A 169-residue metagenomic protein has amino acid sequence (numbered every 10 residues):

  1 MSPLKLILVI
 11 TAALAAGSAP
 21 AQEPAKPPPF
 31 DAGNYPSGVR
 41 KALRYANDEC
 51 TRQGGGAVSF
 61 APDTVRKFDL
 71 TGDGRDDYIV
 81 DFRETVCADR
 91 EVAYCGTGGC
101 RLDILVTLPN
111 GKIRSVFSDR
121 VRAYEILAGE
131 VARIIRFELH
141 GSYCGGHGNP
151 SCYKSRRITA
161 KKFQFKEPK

Functional and structural regions predicted by a protein language model:
P3-L8, P20-R40, A46-Q53, V121-K169: Acidic, small-residue rich beta-repeat scaffolds with periodic aromatic anchors
G55-A57, D89-T97, Y143-G148: Short consensus segments that form the blades of beta-propeller domains, in both extracellular/periplasmic
S59-G72, D119-I134: Beta-propeller blade termini
L70-R83, E130-H140: Acidic/hydrophobic-patterned starts of short beta strands in beta-sheet-rich repeat architectures
R75-D76, V86, C95-I104: Mature extracytoplasmic domains of secretory-pathway proteins
T97-T107, Y153-A160: Beta-propeller blade signature
P109-K112, K161-F163: Short loop/turn segments immediately following beta-strands, especially the blade-tip and inter-blade linker loops
